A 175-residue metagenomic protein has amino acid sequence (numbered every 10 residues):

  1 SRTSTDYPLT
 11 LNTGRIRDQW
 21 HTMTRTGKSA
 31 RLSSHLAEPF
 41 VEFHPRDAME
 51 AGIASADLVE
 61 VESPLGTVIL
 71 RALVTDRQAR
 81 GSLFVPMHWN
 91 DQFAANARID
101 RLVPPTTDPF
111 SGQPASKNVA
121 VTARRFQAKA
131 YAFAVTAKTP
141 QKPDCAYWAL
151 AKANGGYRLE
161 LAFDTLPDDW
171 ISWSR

Functional and structural regions predicted by a protein language model:
S1-S29: Long, low-complexity segments enriched in small/aliphatic residues
T22, T26-E42, R46-R175: Long, contiguous, secondary-structure-rich segments that constitute the structural scaffold of globular domains
